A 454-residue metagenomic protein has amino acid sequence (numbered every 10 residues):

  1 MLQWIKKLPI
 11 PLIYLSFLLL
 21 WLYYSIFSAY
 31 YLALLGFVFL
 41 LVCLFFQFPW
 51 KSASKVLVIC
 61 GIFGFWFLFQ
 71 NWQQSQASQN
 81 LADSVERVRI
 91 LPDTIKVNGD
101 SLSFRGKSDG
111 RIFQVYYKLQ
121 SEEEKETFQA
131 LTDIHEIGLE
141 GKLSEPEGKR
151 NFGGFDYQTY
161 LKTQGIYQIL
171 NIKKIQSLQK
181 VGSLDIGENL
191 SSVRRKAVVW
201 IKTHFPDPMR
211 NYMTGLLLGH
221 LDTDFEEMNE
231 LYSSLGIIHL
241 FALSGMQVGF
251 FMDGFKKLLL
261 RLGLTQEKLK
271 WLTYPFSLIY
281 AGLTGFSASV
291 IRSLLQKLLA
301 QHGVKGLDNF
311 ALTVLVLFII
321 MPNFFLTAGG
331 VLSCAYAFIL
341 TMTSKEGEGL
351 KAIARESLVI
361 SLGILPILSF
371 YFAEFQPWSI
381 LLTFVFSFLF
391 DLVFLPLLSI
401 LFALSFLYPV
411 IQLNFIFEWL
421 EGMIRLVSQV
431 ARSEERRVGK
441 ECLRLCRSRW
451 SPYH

Functional and structural regions predicted by a protein language model:
M1-Q79, R292: N-terminal leader/targeting segments
L2, G61-H239: Membrane-interface helix/helix-cap signal primarily in integral membrane proteins
I5, L22-A33, F325, L350 (+2 more regions): Membrane-helix interface and helix-disruption motif detector
A29-L41, L332-S333, T383-D391: Alpha-helical transmembrane segments of polytopic membrane proteins
V42-V58, M228-I380, R447, H454: Hydrophobic alpha-helical transmembrane segments in multi-pass membrane proteins
T341-E435, S451: Alpha-helical transmembrane segments of multi-pass integral membrane proteins
E435-C442, W450-H454: Conserved small/polar residues in nucleotide/adenosyl-binding loops
